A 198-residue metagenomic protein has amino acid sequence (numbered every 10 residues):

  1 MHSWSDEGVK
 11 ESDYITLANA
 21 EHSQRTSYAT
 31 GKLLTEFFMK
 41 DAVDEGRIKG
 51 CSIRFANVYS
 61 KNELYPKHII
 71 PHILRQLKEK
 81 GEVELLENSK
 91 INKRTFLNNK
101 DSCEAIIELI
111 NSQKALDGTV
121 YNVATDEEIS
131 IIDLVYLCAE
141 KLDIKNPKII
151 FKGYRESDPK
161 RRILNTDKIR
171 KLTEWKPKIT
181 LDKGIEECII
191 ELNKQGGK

Functional and structural regions predicted by a protein language model:
M1-T26, D41-G46, E63: Active-site "gating" loop of Rossmann-like NAD(P)-dependent oxidoreductase/epimerase domains
H2, S12, T26, N57 (+2 more regions): Intrinsically disordered, low-complexity segments enriched in small/polar residues
H2, Y59, E127-I129: Feature marks short, surface-exposed loop/turn motifs that line or immediately flank catalytic pockets and channel
E7-G8, L33, F37-R94, N99-I110 (+1 more regions): NAD(P)-dependent short-chain dehydrogenase/reductase
R25, R54-A56, A124: Active-site beta-alpha turn of Rossmann-fold NAD(P)-dependent dehydrogenases/reductases
Y28, K32: Active-site YXXXK catalytic motif of short-chain dehydrogenase/reductase
L77-K198: C-terminal substrate-binding subdomain of Rossmann-fold SDR/epimerase-dehydratase oxidoreductases
